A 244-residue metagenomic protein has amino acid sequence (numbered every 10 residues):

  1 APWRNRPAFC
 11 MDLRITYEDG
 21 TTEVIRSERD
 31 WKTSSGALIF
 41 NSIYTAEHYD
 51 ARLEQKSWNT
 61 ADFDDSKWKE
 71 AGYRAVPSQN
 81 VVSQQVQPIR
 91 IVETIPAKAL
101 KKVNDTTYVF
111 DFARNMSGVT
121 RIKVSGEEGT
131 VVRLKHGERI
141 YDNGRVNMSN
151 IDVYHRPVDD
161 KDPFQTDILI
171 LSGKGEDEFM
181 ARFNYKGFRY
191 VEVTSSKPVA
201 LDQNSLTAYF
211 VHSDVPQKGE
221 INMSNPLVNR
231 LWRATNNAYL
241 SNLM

Functional and structural regions predicted by a protein language model:
A1-M244: Extracellular/oxidizing-compartment recognition motifs
